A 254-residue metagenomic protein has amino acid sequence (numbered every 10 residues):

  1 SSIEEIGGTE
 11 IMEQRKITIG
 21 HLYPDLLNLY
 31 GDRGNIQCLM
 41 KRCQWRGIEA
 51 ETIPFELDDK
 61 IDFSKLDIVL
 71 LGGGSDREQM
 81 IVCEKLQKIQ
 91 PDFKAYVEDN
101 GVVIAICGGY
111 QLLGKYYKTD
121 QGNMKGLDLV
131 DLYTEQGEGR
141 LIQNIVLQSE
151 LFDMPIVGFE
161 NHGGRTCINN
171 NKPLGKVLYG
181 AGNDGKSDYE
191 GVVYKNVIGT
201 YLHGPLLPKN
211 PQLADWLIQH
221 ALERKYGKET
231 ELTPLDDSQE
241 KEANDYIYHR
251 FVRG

Functional and structural regions predicted by a protein language model:
S1-E98, P208-G254: N-terminal beta1-alpha1 cap of cysteine-dependent amidohydrolase-like domains
R15-I17, L151-I156, V193-I198: Beta-strand-turn-beta hairpins that frame and shape the catalytic cleft of phosphate-ester-processing enzymes
Y23-D25, G163-R165, G204-L206: Glycine-rich beta-alpha junction loops
K65-L66, D99-G101, N123-K125, D153-I156 (+1 more regions): Short coil/turn connectors at secondary-structure junctions
I68-G72, I104, G199-Y201: Structural motif
D76-S149: Cysteine-nucleophile active-site neighborhood
Q121-E190: Pocket-forming structural segment of enzyme catalytic cores
D184-L222: A glycine-centered loop/beta-turn motif at secondary-structure junctions
